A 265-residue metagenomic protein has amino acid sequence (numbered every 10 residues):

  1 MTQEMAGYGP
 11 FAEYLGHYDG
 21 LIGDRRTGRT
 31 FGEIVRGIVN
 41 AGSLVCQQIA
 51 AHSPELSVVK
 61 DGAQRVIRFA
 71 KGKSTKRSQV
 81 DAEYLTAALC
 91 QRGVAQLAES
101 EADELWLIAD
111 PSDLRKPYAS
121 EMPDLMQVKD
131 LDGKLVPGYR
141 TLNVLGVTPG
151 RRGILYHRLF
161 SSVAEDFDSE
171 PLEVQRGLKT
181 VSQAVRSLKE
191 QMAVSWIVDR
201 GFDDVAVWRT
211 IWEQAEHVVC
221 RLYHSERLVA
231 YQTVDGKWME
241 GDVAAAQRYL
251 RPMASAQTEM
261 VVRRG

Functional and structural regions predicted by a protein language model:
M1-G265: Conserved, well-structured functional cores that handle cations and Mg-NTP chemistry
